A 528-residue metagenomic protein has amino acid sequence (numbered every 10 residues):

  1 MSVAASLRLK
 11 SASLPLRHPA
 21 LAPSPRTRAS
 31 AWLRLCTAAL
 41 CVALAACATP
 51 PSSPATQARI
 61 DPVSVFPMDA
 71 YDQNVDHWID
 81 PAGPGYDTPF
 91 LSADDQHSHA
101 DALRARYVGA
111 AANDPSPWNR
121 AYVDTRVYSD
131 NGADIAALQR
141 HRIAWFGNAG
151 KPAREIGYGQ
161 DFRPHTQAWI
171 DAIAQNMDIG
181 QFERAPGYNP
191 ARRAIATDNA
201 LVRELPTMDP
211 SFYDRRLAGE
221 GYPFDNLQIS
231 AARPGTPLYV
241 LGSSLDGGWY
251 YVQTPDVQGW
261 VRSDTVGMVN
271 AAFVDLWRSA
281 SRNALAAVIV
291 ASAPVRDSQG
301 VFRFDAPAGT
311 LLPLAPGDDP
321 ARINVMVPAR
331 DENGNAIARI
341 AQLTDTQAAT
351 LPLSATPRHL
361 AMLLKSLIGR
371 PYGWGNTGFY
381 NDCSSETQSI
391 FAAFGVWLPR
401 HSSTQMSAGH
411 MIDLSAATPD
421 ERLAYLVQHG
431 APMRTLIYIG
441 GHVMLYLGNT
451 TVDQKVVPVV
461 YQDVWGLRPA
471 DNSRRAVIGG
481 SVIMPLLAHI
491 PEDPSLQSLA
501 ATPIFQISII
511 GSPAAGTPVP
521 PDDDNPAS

Functional and structural regions predicted by a protein language model:
L44-A46: C-terminal motif of bacterial Sec signal peptides marking the signal peptidase cleavage site
A48-P50: Bacterial signal peptide processing site
S53-P84, T88, D256, D264-A287 (+2 more regions): Aromatic- and glycine-rich peptidoglycan recognition patches
S53-R203, T207-D209, Y213-D214, P223 (+2 more regions): Boundary regions of SH3-family modules and the immediately adjacent low-complexity/disordered segments in eukaryotic
P115, G219-S244, G300-D319: Conserved beta-strand/loop element in small beta-rich adapter and peptidoglycan-binding domains
F224-D225, V240, S298-G300, T346-L351 (+3 more regions): Second-shell loop/turn segments in exported
A231, P399-A470: ...with weaker cross-activation on analogous glycine-rich loops/strands in unrelated enzymes
L364, W374-Q405: Active-site nucleophilic cysteine motif
